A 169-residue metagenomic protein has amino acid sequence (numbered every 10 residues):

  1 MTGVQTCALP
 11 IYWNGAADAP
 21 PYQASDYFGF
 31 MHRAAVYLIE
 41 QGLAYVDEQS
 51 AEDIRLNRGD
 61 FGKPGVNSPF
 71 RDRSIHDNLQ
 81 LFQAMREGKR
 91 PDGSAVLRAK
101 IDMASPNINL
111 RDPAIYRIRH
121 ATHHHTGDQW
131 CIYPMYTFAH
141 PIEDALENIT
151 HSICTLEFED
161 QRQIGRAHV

Functional and structural regions predicted by a protein language model:
M1-G3, G15, G42, N148: Glycine-centered flexibility sites
M1-L9, H168: Short, small-residue-biased leader/transition segments that mark boundaries at the very start of proteins
T2-G3, A16, R33, S94: Structured loop/turn residues at beta-strand edges in well-structured enzyme cores
A8, P20-Q23, F30, Y37-R166: Active-site cores that bind ATP or allylic diphosphates and position pyrophosphate for catalysis
P10-A16: Two-metal-ion acidic nuclease core segments, chiefly of the RNase H-like superfamily
